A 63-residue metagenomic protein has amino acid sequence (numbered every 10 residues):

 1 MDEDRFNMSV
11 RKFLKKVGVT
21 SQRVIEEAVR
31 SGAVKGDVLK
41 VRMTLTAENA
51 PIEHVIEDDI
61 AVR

Functional and structural regions predicted by a protein language model:
M1-V19: N-terminal acidic leader/helix
D2-M8, E27-R30, V34-R63: N-terminal intrinsically disordered, cationic/polar leader segments that include organellar targeting peptides
S21-E27: Short, conserved loop-to-beta-strand elements that form functional interface hotspots
